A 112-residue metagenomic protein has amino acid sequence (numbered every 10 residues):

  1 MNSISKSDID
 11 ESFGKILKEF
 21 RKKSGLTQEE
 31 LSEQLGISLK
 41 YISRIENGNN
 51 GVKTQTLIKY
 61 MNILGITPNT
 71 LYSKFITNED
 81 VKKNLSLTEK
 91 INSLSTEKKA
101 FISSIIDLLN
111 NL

Functional and structural regions predicted by a protein language model:
M1-K23: A short, Lys/Arg-rich alpha-helix, primarily the initiator
S3, E30, R44-N47, K59: Alpha-helical transmission elements in cytosolic ATPase-linked domains
K15-E30, K59, N92-T96: Short basic helix-loop element that most often maps to the first helix and adjoining turn of HTH DNA-binding modules
G25-R44: Short alpha-helical DNA-recognition segment
Q55-T70: DNA major-groove recognition helix of helix-turn-helix/homeodomain DNA-binding modules
T77-L112: Interfacial/linker helices and their anchor residues that mediate assembly or domain coupling
